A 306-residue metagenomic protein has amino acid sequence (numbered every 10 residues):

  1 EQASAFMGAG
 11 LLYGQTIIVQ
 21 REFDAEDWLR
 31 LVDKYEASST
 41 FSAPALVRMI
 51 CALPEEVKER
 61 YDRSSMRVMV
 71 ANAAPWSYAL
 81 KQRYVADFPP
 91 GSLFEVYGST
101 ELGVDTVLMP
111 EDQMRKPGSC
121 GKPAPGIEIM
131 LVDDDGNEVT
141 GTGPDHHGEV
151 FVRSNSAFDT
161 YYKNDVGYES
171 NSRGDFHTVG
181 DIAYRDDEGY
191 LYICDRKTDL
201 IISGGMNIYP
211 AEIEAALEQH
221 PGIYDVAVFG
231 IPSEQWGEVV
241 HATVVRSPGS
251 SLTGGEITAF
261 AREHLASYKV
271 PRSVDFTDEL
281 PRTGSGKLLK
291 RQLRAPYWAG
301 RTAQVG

Functional and structural regions predicted by a protein language model:
M7, L12-Q15, L29, K34-S42 (+3 more regions): Gly/Ser/Thr-rich phosphate-binding loop
D24, A45-V47, W76, A157: Alpha-helix capping/helix-boundary segments
V32, T40, G148, S154-N155 (+7 more regions): AMP-binding/adenylate-forming catalytic core of the ANL superfamily
A73, G98, G121, D181 (+1 more regions): Active-site glycine-centered loops adjacent to acidic/histidine catalytic or metal-binding residues that shape
L93-E101, G121-P123, F229-P232, D275: Beta-strand->loop->alpha-helix junctions that form or flank phosphate-binding loops in nucleotide-handling enzymes
Q113-S119, E169-N171: Short, P/G- and charge-enriched loop/turn segments at secondary-structure junctions
K122-G126, N137-S170, I208: Conserved ATP/PPi-binding loop(s) of AMP-dependent carboxylate-activating enzymes
A295-G306: Acidic/polar alpha-helix N-cap and adjacent early helical turns within long charge-rich amphipathic helices/linkers
